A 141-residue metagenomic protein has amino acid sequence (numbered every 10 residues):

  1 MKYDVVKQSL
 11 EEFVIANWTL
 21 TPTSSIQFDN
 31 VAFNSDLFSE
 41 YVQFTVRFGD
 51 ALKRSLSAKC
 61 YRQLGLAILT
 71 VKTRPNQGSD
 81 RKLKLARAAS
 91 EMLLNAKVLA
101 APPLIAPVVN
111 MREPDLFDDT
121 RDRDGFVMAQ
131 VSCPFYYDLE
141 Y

Functional and structural regions predicted by a protein language model:
M1-K59, A96-L104: Small/polar-rich, solvent-exposed N-terminal microdomains that initiate assembly or binding
K2, V6, R81, G125: Conserved acidic
L20-T21, E40, S90-L139: Acidic-leaning, charged glycine-interspersed low-complexity segments
G49-L52, R74, D119: Short beta-turn/strand-loop junction motif enriched in small, turn-promoting residues
K53, G78-D80, D138-E140: Intrinsically disordered, low-complexity acidic/polar segments
R54-R62, R121-F126: Short, solvent-exposed beta-strand/turn "edge" segments of beta-rich domains on protein surfaces
C60-Q77, V127-D138: Oligomerization/assembly interface segments of phage tail-like spikes and tubes
K72-M92: Mid-chain, well-packed structural core segment of small domains
